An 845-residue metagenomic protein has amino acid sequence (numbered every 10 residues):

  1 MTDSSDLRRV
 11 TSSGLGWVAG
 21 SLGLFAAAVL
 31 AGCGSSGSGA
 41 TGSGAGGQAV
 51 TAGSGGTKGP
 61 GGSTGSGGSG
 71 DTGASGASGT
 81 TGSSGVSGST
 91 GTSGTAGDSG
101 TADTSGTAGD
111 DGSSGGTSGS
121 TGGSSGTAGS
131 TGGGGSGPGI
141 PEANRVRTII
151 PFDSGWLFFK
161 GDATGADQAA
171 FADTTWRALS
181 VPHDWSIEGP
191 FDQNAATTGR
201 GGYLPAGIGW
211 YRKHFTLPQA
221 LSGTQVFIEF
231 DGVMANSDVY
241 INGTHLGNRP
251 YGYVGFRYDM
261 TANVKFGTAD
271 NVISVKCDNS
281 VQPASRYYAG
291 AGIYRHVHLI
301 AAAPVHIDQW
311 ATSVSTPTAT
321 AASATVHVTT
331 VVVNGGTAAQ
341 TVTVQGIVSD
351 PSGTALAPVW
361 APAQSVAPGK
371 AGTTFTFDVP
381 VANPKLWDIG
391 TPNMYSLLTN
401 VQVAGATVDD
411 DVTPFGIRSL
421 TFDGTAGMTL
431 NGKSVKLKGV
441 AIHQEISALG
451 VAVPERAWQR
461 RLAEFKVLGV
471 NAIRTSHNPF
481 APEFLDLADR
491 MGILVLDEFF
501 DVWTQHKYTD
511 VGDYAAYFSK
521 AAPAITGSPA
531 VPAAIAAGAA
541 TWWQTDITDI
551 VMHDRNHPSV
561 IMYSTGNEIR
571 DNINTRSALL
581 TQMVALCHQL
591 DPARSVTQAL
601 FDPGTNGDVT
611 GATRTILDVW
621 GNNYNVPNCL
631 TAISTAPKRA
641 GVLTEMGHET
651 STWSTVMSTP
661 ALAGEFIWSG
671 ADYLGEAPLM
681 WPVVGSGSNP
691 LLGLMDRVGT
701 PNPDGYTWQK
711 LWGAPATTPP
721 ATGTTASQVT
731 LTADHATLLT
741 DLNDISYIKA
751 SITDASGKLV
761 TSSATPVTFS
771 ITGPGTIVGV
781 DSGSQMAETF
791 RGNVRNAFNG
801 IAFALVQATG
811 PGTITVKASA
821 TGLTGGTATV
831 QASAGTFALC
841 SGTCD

Functional and structural regions predicted by a protein language model:
D3-D6, W17, V29-G139: Ser/Thr-rich, Pro/Gly/Ala-heavy low-complexity intrinsically disordered linkers and tails of secreted extracellular
G46, G53-T57, R295, T374 (+3 more regions): The feature marks long extracellular or luminal low-complexity segments
G137-E229, S285-I293, A716: Extended carbohydrate-recognition surfaces in non-catalytic/accessory domains of CAZymes and lectin-like proteins
T148-A166, S180-V181, S186-I187, Q282-P283 (+10 more regions): Substrate-binding clefts and catalytic carboxylate motifs of secreted carbohydrate-active enzymes
D162, G201, A206-W310, G335 (+3 more regions): Accessory beta-strand-rich segments of carbohydrate-active enzymes
L221-T224, V264-D270, A339, V381-S396 (+1 more regions): Short glycine/proline/serine/threonine-rich loop/turn segments at secondary-structure transition edges
I241, S323-S365, T373-F375, I748-K749 (+2 more regions): Beta-strand-rich binding/interaction modules
P250-A262, F266, P283, A382 (+3 more regions): Active-site mouth of glycoside hydrolases
